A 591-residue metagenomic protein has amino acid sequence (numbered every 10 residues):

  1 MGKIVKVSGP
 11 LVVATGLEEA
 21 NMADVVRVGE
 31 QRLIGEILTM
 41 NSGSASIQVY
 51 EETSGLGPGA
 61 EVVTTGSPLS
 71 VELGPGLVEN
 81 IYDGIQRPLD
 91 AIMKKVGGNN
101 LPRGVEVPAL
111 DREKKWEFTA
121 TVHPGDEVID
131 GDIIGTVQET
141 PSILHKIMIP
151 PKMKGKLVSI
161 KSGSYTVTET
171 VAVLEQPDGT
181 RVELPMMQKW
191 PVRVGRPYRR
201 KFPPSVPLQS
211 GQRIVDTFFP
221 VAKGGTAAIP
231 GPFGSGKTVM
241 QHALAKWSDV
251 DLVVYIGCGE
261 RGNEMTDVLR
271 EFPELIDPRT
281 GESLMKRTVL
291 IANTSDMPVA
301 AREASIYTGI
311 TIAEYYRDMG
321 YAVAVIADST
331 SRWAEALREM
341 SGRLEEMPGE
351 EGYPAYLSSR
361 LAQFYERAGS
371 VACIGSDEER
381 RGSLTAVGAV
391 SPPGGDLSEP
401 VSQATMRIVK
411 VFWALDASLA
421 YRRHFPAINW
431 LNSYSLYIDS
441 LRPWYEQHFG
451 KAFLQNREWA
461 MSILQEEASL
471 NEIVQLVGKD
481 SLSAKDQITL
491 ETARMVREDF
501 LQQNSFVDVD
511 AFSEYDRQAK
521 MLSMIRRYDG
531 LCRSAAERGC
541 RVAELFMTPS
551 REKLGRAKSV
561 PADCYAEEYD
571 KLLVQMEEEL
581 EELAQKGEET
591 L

Functional and structural regions predicted by a protein language model:
M1-P102: N-terminal accessory targeting/assembly segments
L17, Q31, S67-P68, Q86 (+4 more regions): Short, surface-exposed secondary-structure boundary micro-motifs
T39-A45, P75-Q86, I143-G163, V182-R196: Short, compositionally biased
G43-A45, S67, M153-L157, I229-P230 (+2 more regions): Metallocofactor- and cofactor-centric catalytic cores in central/energy metabolism, strongly enriched
V49, S54, F118-E127, K156-T166: Short histidine-centered loop motifs in beta-beta connectors
K94-P150, T166-T226, M240-A243, P278-M297 (+1 more regions): P-loop NTPase nucleotide-binding/switch module
T217-F218, G224-K553: P-loop NTPase catalytic core
A536-L591: C-terminal amphipathic alpha-helical interaction region
